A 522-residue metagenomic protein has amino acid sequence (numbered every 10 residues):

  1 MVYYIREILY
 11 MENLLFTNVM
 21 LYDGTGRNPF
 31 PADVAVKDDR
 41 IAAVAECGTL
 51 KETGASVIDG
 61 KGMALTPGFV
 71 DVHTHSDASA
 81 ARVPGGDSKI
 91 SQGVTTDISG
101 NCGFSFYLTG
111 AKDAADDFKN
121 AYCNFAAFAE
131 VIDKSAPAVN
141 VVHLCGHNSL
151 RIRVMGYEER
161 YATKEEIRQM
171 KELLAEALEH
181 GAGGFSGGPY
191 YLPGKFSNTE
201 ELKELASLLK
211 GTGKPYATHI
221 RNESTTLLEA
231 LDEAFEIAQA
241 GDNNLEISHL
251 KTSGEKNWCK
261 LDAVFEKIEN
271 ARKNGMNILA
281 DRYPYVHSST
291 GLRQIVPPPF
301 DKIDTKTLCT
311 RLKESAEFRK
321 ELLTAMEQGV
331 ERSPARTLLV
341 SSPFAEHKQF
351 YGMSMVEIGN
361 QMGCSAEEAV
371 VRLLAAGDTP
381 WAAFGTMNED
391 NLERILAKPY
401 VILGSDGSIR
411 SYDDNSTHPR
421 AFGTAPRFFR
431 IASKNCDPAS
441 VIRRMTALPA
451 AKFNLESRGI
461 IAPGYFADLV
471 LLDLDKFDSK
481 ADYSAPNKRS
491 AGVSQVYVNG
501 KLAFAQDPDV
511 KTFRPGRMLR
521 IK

Functional and structural regions predicted by a protein language model:
M1-E52, L455, K476-S484: N-terminal metal-binding scaffold of metallo-dependent hydrolase/deaminase domains
E12-T17, L50-G100, V498, K522: Replace "His-x-His-based motif
V19, V34, D39, G62 (+13 more regions): Divalent metal-coordination and catalytic microenvironments
Y22-D33, W381-L392, D437-I442, A450-N487: Acidic, glycine-enriched loop/beta-strand segments at the rims of small-molecule binding/catalytic pockets
D77, F104-L108, S149-I152, L192-K195 (+9 more regions): Flexible loop/turn segments at secondary-structure boundaries
C102-A111, A115-A240: Hydrophobic, small-residue-rich alpha-helical packing segments that form membrane-like cores
I132, A138-K164, M170-Y191, E236-Q239 (+2 more regions): Active-site neighborhoods of metal-dependent hydrolases
L308-S315, R394-Y400, S405-D406, P419 (+2 more regions): C-terminal cap of metal-dependent C-N hydrolases
